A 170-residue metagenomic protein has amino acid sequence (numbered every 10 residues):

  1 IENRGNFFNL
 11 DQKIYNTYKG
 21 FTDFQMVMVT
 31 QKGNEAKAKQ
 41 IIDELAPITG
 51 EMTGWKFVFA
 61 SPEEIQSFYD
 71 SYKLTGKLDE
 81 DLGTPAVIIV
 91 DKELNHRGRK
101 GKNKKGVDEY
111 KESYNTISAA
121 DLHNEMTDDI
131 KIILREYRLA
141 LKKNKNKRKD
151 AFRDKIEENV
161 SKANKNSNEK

Functional and structural regions predicted by a protein language model:
E2-N6, F57, Y114, S118 (+1 more regions): Extracytoplasmic/periplasmic, Sec-exported soluble proteins
N3-V58, P62-F68: Structural microenvironment flanking redox-active thiols in thiol-disulfide oxidoreductases
Y15-F21, G50-G54, D81-P85, S113-N115 (+1 more regions): Glycine-rich loops and low-complexity Gly/Arg-rich segments that provide flexible linkers or classic glycine-based
Y15-K19, D70-L74, N95, K131 (+1 more regions): Sec-exported extracytoplasmic/periplasmic mature domains
P47-I48, K73, K105, E112: Generic signal for short, ordered secondary-structure residues within or immediately flanking folded domains
W55-V58, E64, E80-D81, V90-N95: Cytosol-/stroma-facing membrane-proximal "stalk/adaptor" domains immediately downstream of transmembrane anchors
S67-G83: Surface-exposed short loop/turn segments
T84-K170: Thiol-/selenol-based redox modules, centered on thioredoxin-like and closely related oxidoreductase domains
